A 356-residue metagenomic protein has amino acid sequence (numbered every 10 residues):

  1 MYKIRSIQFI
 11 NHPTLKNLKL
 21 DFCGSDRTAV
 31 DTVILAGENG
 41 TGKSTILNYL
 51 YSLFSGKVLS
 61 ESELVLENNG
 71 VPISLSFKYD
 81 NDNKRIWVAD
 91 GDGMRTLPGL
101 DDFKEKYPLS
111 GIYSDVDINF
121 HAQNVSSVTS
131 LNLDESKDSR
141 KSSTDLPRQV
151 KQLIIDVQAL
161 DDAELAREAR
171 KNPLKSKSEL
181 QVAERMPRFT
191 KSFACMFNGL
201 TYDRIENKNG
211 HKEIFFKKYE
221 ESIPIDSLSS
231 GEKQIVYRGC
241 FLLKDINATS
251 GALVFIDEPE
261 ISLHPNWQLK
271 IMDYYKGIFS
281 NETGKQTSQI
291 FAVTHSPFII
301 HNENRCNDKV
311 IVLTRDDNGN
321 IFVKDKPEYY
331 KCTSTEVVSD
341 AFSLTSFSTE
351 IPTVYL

Functional and structural regions predicted by a protein language model:
M1-L59, G210-F347: Switch/communication elements of ASCE P-loop NTPase nucleotide-binding domains
P13-L15, G70-P72, N81-D82, F197 (+1 more regions): Glycine-centered tight beta-turn/hairpin loop motif at sheet-sheet or coil-to-beta transitions
N48-L97: Conserved P-loop NTP-binding catalytic core
E67-N69, G99-S110, T283-G284, F291 (+1 more regions): A general structural signal for short secondary-structure junctions and capping/turn motifs
W87-F197, V338-S343: Coupling/switch segment of ABC-type P-loop NTPase heads
N172-S229: Conserved P-loop NTPase mechanochemical-coupling segment
Q181-R185, Q234, V354: Soluble or luminal CAZymes and related metallo-dependent hydrolases
L344-L356: C-terminal alpha-helical "lid" subdomain
